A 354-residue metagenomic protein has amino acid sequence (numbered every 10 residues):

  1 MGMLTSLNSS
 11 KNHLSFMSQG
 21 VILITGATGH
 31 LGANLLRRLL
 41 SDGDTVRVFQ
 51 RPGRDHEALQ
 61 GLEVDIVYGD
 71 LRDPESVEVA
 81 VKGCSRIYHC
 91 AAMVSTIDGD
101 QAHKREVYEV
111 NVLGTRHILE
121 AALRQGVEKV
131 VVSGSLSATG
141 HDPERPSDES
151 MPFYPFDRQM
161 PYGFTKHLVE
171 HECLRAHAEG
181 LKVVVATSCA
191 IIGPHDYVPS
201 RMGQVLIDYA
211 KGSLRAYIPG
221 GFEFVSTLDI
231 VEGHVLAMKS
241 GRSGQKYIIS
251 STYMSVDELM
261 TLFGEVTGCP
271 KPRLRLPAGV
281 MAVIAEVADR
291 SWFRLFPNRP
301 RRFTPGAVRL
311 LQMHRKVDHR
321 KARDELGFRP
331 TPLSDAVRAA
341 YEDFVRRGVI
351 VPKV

Functional and structural regions predicted by a protein language model:
G20-D42: N-terminal Rossmann NAD(P)H-binding glycine-rich loop of SDR-like oxidoreductase domains
R54-Q60, V64-L113, A121: NAD(P)H-binding glycine-rich loop region in Rossmannoid oxidoreductase-like domains and their noncatalytic homologs
E109, L113-Y162, V184: Conserved Rossmann-fold NAD(P)-dependent oxidoreductase catalytic core, especially the SDR/UDP-sugar
H117, L168, R201, I218-M238 (+1 more regions): Substrate-positioning beta->alpha
G134, H171-P194: Conserved beta-loop-beta element that borders a ligand/cofactor-binding pocket
R158-P161, C189-V198, Y217-L228: Glycine-rich "substrate-gating" loop/helix at the edge of Rossmann-like oxidoreductase active sites
G233-R301, H319, D324, S334-V354: Mid/C-terminal beta-alpha module of Rossmann-like enzyme folds, strongest in SDR-family dehydrogenases/epimerases
